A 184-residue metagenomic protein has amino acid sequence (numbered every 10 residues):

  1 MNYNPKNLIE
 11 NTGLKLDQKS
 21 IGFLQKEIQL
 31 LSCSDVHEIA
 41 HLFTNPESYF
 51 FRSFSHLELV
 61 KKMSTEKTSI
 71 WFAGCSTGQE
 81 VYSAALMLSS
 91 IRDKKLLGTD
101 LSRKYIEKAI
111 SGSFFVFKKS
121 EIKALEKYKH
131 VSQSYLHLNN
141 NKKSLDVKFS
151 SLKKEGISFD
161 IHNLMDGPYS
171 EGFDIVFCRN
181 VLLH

Functional and structural regions predicted by a protein language model:
N2-A73: Conserved AdoMet
L30-S34, I91, G112-V116: Phosphate/oxyanion-binding loops and surfaces in catalytic or ligand/nucleic-acid-binding neighborhoods
E58, Y82, E107: Alpha-helical elements of the RecA-like P-loop NTPase motor core of helicases
K62, L86-S90, S111: Short, well-ordered alpha-helices that flank and scaffold nucleotide-derived cofactor binding pockets
S64-S69, S90-D93, E171: Short glycine/proline-enriched coil/turn segments at helix->beta-strand junctions
K67-S83, K94-L97: Conserved class I S-adenosyl-L-methionine
K94-F177, V181: Extended basic-aromatic, gly/pro-enriched interface segments that bind polyanionic ligands
H184: A short His-aromatic
